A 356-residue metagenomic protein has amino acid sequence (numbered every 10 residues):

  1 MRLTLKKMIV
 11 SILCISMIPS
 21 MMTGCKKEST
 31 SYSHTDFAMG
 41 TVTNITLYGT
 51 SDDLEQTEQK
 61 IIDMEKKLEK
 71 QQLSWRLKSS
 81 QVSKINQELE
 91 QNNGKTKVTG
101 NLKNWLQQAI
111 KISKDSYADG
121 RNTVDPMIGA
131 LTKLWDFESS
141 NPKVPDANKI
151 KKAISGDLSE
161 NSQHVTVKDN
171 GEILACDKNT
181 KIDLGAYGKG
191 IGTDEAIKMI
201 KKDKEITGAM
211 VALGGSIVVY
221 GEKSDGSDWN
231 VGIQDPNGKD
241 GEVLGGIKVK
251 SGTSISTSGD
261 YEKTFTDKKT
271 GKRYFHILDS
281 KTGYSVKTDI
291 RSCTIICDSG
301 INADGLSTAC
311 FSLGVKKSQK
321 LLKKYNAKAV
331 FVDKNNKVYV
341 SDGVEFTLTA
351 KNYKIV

Functional and structural regions predicted by a protein language model:
R2-V356: Mature catalytic core of soluble alpha/beta enzymes
